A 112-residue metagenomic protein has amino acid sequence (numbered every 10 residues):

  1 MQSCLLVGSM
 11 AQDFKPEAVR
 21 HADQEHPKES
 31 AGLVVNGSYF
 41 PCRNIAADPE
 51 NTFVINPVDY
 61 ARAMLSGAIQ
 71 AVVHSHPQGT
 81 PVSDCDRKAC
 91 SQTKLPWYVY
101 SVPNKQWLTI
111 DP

Functional and structural regions predicted by a protein language model:
M1-I69, P77-P112: Conserved beta-strand-loop surface patch within small alpha/beta domains used for substrate/adaptor or ligand engagement
